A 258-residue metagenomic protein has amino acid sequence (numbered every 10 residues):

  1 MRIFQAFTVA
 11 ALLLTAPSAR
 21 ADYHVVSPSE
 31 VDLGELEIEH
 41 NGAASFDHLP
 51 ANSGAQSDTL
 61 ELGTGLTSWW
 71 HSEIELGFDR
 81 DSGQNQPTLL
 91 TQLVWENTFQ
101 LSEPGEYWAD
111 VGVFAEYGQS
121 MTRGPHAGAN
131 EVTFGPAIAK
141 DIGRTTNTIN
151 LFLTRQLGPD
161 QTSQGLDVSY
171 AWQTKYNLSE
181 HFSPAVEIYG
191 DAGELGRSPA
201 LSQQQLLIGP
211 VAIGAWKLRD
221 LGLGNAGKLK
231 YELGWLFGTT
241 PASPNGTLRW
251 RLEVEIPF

Functional and structural regions predicted by a protein language model:
R2-V9: Sec-dependent signal peptide recognition, specifically the positively charged N-region followed immediately by
A11-L14: Repetitive helical segments and hydrophobic/amphipathic motifs
A16-S18: N-terminal signal peptide c-region/cleavage motif recognized by signal peptidases
R20-F258: Transmembrane beta-barrel domains of Gram-negative outer membranes and organellar outer membranes
